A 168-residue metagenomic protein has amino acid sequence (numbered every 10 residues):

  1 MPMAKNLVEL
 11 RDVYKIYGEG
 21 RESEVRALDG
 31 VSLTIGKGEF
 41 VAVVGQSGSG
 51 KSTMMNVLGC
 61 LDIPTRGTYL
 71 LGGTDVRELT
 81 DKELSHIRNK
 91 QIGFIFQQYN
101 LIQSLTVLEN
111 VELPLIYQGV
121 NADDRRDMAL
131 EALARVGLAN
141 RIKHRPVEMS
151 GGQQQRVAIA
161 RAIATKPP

Functional and structural regions predicted by a protein language model:
K5-P168: ABC family nucleotide-binding domain
